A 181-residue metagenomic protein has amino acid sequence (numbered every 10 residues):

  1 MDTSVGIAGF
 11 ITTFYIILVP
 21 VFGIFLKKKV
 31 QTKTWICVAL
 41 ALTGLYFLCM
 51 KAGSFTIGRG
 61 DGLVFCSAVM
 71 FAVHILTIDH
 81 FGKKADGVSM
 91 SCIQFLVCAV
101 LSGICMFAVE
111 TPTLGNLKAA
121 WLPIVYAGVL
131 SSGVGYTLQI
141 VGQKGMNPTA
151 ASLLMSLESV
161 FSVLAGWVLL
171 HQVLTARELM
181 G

Functional and structural regions predicted by a protein language model:
M1-D2, F22, Y46-F47, F65-T77 (+2 more regions): Hydrophobic alpha-helical transmembrane segments of multi-pass membrane transport proteins, especially secondary
S4, F25-V30, F81, M90 (+5 more regions): Hydrophobic/aromatic residues within transmembrane alpha-helices of multi-pass small-molecule transporters
I7-A8, G87-M90, A150-A151: Cytoplasm-facing, short amphipathic helices at loop-to-helix transitions on the intracellular side of 12-TM secondary
I11-F14, K33-I36, R59, C66 (+3 more regions): Hydrophobic core positions of alpha-helical segments in small-molecule transporters and transporter systems
Y15-I36, V160-L179: C-terminal transmembrane-helix exit sites in multi-pass transporters
V19-P20, F25, V38, G53-E110 (+1 more regions): Transmembrane alpha-helical segments that form core, pore/gating elements of small-molecule transporters/exporters
K28-K33, K51, F55-R59, D86-S89 (+3 more regions): Juxtamembrane/transmembrane-helix boundary motifs in multi-pass membrane proteins
V30-M50, S102, S156, A165 (+1 more regions): Hydrophobic transmembrane alpha-helices of multi-pass small-molecule transport proteins
